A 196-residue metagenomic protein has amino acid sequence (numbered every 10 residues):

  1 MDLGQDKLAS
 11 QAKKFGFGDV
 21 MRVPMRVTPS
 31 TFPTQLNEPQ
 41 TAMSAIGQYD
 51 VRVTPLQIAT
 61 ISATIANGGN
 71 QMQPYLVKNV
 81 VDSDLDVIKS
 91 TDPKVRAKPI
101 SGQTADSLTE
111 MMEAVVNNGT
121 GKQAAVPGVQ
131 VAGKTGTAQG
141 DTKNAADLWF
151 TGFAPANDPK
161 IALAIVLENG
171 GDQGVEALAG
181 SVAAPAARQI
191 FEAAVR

Functional and structural regions predicted by a protein language model:
M1-N169: Beta-lactam-recognizing serine transpeptidase/beta-lactamase-like catalytic domain environment
G69, G174, A194-V195: Conserved NTP-handling cores and scaffolds of large molecular machines
V87-I88, D92, S181-R196: Short, gly/Ser/Thr-rich active-site loops of penicillin-recognizing serine hydrolases
L167-V182: A short acidic/glycine-rich loop-to-helix N-cap element
